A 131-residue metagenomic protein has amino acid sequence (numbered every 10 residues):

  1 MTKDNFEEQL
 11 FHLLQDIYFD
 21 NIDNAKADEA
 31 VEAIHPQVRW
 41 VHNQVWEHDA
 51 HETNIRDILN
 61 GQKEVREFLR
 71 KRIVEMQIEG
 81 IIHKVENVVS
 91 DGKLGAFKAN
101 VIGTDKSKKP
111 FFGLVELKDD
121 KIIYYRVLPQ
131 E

Functional and structural regions predicted by a protein language model:
M1-Q37: Short, low-complexity N-terminal intrinsically disordered segments enriched in polar/charged residues
T2, K71-E131: A beta-strand edge to alpha-helix "cap/lid" segment located at domain peripheries
K3, L14-Q15, A50, N54 (+1 more regions): Residue-level detector of alpha-helix boundaries and kinks
F11, Q15, A27, Q62-L69 (+2 more regions): A structural signal for well-ordered alpha-helical scaffolds and beta->alpha junctions
L14, A30, V38, V65 (+3 more regions): Hydrophobic beta-strand residues in large extracellular and virion-surface proteins
D16, D23-N24, V45, I73 (+1 more regions): Short linear sequence elements within intrinsically disordered, low-complexity coil regions
Y18-F19, W40, F68, F111 (+1 more regions): Aromatic side chains
E32, P36-E86: A solvent-exposed, acidic/Ser-Thr-rich amphipathic alpha-helical stretch
